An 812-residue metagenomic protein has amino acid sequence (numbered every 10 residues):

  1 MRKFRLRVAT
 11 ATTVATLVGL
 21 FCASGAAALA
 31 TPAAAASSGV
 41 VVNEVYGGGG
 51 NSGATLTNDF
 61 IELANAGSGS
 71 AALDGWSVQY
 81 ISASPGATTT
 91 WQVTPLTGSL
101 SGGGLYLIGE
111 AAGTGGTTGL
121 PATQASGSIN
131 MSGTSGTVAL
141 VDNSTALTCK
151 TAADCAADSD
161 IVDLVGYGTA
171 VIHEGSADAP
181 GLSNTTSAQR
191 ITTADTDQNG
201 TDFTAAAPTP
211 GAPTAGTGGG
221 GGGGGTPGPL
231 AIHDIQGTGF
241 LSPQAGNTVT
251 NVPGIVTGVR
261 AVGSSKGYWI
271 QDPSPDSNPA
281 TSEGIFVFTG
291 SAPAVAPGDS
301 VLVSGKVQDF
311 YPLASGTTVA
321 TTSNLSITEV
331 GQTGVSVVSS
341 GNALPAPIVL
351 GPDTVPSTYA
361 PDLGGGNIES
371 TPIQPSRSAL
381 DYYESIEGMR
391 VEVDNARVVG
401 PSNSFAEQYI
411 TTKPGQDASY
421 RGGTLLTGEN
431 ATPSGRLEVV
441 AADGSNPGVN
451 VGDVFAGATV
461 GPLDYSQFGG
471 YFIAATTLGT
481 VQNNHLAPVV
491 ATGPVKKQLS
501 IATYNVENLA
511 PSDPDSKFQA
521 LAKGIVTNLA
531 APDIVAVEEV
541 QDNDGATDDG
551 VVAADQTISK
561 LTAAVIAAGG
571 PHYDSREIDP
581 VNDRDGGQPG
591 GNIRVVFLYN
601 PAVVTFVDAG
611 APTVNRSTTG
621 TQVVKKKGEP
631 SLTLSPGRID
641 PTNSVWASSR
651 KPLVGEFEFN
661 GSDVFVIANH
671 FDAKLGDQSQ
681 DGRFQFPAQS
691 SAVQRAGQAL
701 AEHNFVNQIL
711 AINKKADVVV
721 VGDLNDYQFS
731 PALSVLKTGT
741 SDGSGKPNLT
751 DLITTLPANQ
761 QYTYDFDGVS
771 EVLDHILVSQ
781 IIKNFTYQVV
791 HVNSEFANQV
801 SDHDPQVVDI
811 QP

Functional and structural regions predicted by a protein language model:
R2-A35: Secretory targeting and sorting signals
L29-N184, D197-N199, G228-G237, T248-A314 (+5 more regions): Activation on beta-sandwich/Ig-like modules and their edge loops
V42, I61, G103, V138-L140 (+13 more regions): Residue-level detector of buried hydrophobic side-chain packing in well-ordered secondary-structure elements
T55, D197, A207-Y504, N508-I534 (+4 more regions): Extended non-catalytic accessory segments flanking core domains
G98-S101, A111-G115, A170-S183, I473-P812: Divalent cation-coordinating acidic motifs and surrounding scaffolds that mediate Ca2+/Mg2+/Mn2+/Zn2+-dependent binding
N130-A170, M389, V393-Q416, D726 (+2 more regions): Acidic, glycine-rich loop-and-strand cores that form catalytic or ligand-binding grooves in diverse globular domains
V141-N143, I191, T217, Q780 (+1 more regions): Short beta-strand-to-coil "C-cap" segments at the C-terminal boundary of structured domains/repeats, marking
R190-P208: Low-complexity acidic/polar repeat-biased segments
